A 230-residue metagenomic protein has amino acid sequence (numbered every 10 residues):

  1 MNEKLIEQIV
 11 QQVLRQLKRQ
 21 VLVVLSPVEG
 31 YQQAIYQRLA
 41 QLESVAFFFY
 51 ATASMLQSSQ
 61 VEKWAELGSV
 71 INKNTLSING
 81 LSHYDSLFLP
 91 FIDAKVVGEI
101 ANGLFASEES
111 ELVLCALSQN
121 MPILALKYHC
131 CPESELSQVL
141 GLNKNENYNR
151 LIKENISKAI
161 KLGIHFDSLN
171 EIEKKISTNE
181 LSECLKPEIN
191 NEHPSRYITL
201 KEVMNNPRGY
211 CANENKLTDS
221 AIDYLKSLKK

Functional and structural regions predicted by a protein language model:
M1-K174: A cross-family phosphate/adenosyl-ligand binding-site feature
Q60, L136-Q138, T178-S182, D223-Y224: Short secondary-structure transition/capping segments
I100-E111, I176-N190, S227: A short, terminal or domain-edge coil/loop segment
N147-N155, I176-E202: N-terminal regions of ATP-driven nucleic-acid and macromolecular assemblies, encompassing P-loop NTP-binding domains
N191-K230: Terminal membrane-proximal soluble interaction domains of membrane-associated proteins
